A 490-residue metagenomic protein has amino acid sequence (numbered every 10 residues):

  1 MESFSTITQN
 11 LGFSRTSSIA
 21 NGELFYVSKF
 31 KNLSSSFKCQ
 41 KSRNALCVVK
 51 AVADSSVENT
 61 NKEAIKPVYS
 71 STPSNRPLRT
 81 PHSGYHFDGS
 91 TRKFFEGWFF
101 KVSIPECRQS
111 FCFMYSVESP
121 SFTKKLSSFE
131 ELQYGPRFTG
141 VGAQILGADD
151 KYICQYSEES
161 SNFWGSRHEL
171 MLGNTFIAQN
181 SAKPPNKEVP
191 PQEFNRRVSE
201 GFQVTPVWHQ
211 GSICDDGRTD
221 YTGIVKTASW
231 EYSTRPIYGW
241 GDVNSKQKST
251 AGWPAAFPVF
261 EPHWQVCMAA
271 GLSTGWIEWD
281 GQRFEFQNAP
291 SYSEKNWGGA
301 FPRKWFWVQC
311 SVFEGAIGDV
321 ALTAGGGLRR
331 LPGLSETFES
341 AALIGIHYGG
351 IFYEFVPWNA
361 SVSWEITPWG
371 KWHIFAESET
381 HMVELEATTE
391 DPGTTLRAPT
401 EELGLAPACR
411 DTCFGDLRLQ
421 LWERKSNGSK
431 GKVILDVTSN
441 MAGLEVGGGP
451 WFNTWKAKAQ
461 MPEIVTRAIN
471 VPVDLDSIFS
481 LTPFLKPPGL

Functional and structural regions predicted by a protein language model:
E2-L490: Structured soluble/peripheral alpha/beta segments that form catalytic or ligand/cofactor-binding pockets
